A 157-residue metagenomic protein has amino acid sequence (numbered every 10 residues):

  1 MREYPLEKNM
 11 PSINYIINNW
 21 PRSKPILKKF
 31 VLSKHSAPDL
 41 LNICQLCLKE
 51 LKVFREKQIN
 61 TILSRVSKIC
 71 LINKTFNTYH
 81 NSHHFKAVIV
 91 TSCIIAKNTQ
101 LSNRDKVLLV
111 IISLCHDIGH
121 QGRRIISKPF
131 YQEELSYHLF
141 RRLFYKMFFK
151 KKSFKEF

Functional and structural regions predicted by a protein language model:
M1-L41: Extreme N-terminal leader/anchor segments
K8, N14, K28-K29, S64 (+2 more regions): Intrinsic low-complexity, intrinsically disordered segments enriched in polar/basic residues
I26, I43-L46, E50, T61-R65 (+1 more regions): Charge-rich, solvent-exposed alpha-helical interaction surfaces
K28-L32, I59-T91, H120-R124: Active-site flanking loop/helix segments enriched in acidic
P38-N42, L46-E50, N73-L108, L139-F140: Alpha-helical phosphate/pyrophosphate-handling elements in metalloenzyme active cores
L48-L51, C70-K74, A96, I118-G122 (+2 more regions): Short amphipathic alpha-helical interaction patches enriched in hydrophobic/aromatic residues with interspersed Lys/Arg
L101, D105-F157: Divalent metal-dependent catalytic cores for phosphoryl transfer on phosphate-bearing substrates
